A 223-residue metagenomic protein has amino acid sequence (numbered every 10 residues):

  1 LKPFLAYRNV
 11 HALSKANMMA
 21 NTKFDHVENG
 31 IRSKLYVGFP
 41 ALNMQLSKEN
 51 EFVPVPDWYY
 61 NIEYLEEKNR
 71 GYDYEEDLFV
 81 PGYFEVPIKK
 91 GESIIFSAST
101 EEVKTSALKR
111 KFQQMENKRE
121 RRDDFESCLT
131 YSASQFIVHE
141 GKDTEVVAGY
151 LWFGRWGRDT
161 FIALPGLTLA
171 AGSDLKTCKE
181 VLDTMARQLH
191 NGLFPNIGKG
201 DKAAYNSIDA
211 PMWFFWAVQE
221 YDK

Functional and structural regions predicted by a protein language model:
L1-K223: Acidic, mature catalytic/reactive cores of soluble proteins
